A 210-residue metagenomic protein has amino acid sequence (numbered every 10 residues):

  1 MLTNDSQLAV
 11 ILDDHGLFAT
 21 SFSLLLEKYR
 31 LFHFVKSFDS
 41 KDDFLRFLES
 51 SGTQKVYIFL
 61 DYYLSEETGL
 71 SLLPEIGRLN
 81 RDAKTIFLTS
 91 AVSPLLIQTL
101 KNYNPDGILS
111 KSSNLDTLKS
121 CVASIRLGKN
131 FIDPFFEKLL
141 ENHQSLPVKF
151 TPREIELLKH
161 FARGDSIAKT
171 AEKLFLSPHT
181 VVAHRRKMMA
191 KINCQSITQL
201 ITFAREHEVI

Functional and structural regions predicted by a protein language model:
M1-K138: N-terminal regulatory/sensing modules of transcriptional regulators
F22, I58, T85, L157-L158 (+3 more regions): Hydrophobic packing within well-folded, soluble alpha/beta domains
S112, K119, T151, L158 (+1 more regions): Conserved catalytic core of two-component sensor histidine kinases
V122, F161, A204: Hydrophobic "lid"/C-terminal helical patch of Rossmann-like NAD(P)-dependent dehydrogenase/epimerase domains
P134-H160: Regulatory hinge/linker segments at domain boundaries that couple sensory/effector modules to output domains
I155-A162, M189, I201: Hydrophobic residues on short alpha-helical segments
S166-Q199: Recognition helix of helix-turn-helix DNA-binding domains
E208-I210: …primarily DNA-binding HTH/wHTH and HhH modules…
